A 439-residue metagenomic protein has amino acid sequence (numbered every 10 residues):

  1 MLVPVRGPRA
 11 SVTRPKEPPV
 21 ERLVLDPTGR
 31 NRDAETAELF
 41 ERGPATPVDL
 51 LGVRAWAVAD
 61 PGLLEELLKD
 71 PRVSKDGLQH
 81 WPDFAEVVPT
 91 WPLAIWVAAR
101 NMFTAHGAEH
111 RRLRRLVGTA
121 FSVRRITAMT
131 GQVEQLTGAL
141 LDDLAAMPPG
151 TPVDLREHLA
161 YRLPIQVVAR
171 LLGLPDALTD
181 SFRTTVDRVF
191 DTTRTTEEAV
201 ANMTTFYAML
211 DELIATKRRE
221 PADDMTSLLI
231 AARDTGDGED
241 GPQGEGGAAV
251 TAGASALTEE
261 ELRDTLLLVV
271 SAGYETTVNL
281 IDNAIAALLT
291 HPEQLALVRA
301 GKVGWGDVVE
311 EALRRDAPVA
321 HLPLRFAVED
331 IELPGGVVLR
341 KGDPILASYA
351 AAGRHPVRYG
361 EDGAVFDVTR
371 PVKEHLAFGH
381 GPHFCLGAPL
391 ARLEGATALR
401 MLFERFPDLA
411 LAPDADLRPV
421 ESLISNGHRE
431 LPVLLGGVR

Functional and structural regions predicted by a protein language model:
M1-R439: Cytochrome P450
